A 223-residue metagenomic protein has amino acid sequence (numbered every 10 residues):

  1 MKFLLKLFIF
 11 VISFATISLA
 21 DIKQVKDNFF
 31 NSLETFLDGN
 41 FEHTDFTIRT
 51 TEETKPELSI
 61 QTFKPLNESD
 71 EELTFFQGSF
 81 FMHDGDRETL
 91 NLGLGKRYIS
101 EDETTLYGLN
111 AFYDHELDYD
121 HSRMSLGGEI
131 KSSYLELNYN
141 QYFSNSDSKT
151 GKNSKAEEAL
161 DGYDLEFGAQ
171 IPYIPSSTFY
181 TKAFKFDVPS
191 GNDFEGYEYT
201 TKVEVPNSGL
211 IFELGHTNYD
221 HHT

Functional and structural regions predicted by a protein language model:
K2-A20: Classical Sec-dependent N-terminal signal peptides that target proteins to the secretory pathway
A20-L126, I130-S154, Q170-T223: Transmembrane beta-barrel domains of bacterial outer-membrane proteins
A156-Y163: Outer-membrane beta-barrel signature, preferentially recognizing the C-terminal barrel domain of Gram-negative
D164-Q170: Intrinsically disordered, low-complexity, charge-dense segments enriched in Lys/Arg and Glu/Asp interspersed
